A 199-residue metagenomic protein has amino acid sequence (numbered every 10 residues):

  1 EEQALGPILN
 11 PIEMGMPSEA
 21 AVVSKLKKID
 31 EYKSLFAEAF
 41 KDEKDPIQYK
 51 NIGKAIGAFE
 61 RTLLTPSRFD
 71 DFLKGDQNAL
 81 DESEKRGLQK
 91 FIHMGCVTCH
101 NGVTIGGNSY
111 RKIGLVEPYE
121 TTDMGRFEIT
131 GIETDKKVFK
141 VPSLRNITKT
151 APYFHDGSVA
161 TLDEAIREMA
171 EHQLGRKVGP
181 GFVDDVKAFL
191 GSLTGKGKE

Functional and structural regions predicted by a protein language model:
E1-E199: Periplasmic c-type cytochrome electron-transfer domains
